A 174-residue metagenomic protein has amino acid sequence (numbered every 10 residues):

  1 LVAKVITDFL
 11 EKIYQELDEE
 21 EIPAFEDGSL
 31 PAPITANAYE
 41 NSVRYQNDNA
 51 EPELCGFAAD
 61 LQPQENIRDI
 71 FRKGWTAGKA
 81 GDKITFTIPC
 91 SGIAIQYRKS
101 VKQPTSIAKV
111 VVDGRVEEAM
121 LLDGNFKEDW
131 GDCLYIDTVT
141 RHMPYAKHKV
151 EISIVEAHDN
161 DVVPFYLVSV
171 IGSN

Functional and structural regions predicted by a protein language model:
A3-N174: Conserved catalytic region of serine esterases and O-acyltransferases that act on ester linkages in lipids
